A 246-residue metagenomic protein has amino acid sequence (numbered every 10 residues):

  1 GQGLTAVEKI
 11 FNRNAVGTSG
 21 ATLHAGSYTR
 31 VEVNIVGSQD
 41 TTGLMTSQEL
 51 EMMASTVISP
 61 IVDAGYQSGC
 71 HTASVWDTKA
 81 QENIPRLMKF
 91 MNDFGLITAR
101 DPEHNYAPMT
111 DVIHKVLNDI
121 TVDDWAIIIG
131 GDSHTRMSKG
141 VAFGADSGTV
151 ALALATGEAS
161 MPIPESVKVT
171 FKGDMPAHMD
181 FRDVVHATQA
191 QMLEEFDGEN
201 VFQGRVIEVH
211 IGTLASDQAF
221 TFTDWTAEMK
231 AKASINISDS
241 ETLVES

Functional and structural regions predicted by a protein language model:
G1-S246: Fe-S-dependent hydro-lyases/dehydratases of central metabolism
